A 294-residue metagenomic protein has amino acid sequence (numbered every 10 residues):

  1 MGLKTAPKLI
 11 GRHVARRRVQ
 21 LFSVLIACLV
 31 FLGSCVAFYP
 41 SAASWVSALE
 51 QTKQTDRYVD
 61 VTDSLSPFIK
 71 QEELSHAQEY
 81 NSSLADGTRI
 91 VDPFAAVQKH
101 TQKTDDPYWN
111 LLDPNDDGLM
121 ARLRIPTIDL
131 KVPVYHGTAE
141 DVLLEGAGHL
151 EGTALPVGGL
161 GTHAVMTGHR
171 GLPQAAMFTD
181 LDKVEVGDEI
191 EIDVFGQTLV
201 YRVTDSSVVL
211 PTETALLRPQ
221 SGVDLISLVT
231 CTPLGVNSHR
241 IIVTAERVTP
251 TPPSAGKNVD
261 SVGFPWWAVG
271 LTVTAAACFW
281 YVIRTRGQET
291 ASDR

Functional and structural regions predicted by a protein language model:
M1-R17, S292-R294: N-terminal Lys/Arg-rich, disordered targeting/topogenic segments
G11-T198, R202-P265: Solvent-exposed, non-transmembrane regions of membrane-associated and secreted proteins
G256-R294: C-terminal single-pass membrane-anchor helix
